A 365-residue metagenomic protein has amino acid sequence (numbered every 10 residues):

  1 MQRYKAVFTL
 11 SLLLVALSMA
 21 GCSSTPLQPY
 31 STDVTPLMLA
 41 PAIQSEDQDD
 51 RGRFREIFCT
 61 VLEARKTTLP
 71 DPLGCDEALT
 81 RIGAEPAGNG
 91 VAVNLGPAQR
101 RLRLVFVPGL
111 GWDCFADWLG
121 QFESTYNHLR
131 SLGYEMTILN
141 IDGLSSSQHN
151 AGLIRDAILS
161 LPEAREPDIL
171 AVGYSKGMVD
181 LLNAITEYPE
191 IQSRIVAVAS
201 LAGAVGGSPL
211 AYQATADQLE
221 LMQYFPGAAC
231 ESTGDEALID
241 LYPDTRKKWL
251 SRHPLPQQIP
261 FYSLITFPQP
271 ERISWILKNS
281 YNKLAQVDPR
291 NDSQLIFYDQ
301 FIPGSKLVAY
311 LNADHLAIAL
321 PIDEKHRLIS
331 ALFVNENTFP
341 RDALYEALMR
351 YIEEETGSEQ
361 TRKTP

Functional and structural regions predicted by a protein language model:
Q2-T9: Bacterial N-terminal signal peptides that target proteins for export
T9-S18: Bacterial N-terminal signal peptides
C22-D117, Q360-P365: Flexible, membrane-associating and regulatory peripheral segments of lipid-active enzymes
L95-I169: Active-site catalytic motif of lipid deacylating hydrolases and related acyltransferases
V105-F106, T137-L139, A199-S200, P260-I265: Structural recognition of the beta-strand scaffold that forms the well-ordered cores of secreted hydrolase catalytic
V107-G111, S175, G203, T266: Glycine-rich His-Gly loop
G152-S251: Serine-dependent carboxylesterase/thioesterase catalytic core of lipase-like alpha/beta-hydrolase/SGNH enzymes
P256-P365: C-terminal catalytic-base region of ester-bond hydrolases, centering on the histidine of the charge-relay
